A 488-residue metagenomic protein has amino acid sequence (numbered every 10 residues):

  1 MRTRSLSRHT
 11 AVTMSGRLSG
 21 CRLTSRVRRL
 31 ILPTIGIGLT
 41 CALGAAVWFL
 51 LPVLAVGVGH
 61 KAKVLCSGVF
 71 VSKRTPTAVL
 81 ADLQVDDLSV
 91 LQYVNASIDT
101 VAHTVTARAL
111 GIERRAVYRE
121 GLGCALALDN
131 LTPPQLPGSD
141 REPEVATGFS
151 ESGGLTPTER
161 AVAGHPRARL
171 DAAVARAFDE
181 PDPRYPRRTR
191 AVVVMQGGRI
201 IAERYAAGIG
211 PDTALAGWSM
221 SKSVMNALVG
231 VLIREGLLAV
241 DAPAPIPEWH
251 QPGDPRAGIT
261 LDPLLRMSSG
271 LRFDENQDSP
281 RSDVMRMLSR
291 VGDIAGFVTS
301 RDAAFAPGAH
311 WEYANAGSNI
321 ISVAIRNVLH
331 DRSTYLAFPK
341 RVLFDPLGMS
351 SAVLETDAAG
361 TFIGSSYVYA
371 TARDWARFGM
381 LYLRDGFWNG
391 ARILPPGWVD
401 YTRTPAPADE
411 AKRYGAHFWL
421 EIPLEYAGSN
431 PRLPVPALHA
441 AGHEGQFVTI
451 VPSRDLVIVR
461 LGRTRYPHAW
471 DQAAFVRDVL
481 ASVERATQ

Functional and structural regions predicted by a protein language model:
V53, A440-Q488: Structured C-terminal helix/loop/strand segments within mature extracytoplasmic catalytic/sensor domains
T156-M195: Beta-lactamase-like hydrolase cores
A168-R176, R199-R204, P243-P245, P280-P307 (+1 more regions): Short, charged, amphipathic alpha-helices and their helix-cap/turn boundaries
G198, L215-D241, L264, I321-I325 (+1 more regions): Active-site SXXK
N226, A316-R326, S366-W388, Q446-G462: Active-site-proximal alpha-helical segments within enzyme catalytic domains
R234-R272, S300-A303, H330-S366: Active-site helix/loop module of the DD-peptidase/beta-lactamase fold, centered on the serine-lysine SxxK catalytic
H250-P280, R286-A309, A316-N319, A370-R373: Conserved catalytic neighborhood of penicillin-recognizing serine enzymes
M349-T356, D400-V457: Active-site Gly/Thr loop motif
